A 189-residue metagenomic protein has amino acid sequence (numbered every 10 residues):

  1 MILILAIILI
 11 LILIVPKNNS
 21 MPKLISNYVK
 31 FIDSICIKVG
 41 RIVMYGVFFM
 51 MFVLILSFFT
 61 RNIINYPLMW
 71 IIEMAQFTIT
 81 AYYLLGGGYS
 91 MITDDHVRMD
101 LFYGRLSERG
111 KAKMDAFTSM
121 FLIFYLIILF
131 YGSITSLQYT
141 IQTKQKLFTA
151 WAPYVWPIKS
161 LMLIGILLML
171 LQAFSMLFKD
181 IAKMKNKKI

Functional and structural regions predicted by a protein language model:
M1-I189: Alpha-helical transmembrane segments and membrane-interface helix-loop junctions in multi-pass membrane proteins
